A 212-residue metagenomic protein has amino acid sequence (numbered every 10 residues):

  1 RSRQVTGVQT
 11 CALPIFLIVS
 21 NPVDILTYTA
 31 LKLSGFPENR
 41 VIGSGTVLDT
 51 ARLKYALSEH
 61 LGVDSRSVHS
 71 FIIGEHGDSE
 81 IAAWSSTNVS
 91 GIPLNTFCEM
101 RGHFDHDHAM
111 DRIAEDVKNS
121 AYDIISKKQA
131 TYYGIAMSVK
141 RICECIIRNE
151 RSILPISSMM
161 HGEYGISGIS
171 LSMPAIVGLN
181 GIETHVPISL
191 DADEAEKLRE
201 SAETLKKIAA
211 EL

Functional and structural regions predicted by a protein language model:
R1-C11: Single conserved hydrophobic/aromatic residue that forms the stacking wall/gate of nucleotide- or nucleobase-binding
R3, F16, Q129: Short, charged/polar micro-motifs that form catalytic or ligand-binding hotspots
A12-K54: Rossmann-like NAD(P)(H) cofactor-binding subdomain of soluble oxidoreductases
S34-R40, D49-A192, E196-L212: C-terminal substrate-binding/catalytic lobe of Rossmann-fold NAD(P)-dependent dehydrogenases
